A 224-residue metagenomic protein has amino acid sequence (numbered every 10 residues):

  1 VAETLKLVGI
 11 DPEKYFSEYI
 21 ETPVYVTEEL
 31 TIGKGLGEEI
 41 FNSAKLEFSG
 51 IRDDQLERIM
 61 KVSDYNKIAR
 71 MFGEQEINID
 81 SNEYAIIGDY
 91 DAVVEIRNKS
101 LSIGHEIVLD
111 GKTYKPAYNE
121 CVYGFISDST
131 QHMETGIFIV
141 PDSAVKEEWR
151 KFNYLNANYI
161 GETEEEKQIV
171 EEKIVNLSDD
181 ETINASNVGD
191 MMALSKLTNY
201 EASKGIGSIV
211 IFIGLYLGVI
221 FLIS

Functional and structural regions predicted by a protein language model:
E3-I220: Basic-flanked hydrophobic alpha-helices used for secretion and membrane insertion
